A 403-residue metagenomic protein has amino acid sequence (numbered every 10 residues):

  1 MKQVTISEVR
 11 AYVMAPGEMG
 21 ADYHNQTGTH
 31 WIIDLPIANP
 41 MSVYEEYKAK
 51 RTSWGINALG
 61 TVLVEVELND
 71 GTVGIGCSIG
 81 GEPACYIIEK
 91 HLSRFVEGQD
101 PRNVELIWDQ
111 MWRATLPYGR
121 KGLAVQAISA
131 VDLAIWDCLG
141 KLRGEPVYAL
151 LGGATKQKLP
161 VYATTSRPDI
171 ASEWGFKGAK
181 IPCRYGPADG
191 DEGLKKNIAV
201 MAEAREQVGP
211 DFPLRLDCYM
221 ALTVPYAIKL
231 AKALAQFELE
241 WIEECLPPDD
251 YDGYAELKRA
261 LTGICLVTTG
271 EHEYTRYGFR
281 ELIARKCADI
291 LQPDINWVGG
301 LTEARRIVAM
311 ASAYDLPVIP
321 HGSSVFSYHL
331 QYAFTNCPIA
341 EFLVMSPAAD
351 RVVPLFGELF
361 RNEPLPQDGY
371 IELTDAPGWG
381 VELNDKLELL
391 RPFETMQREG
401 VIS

Functional and structural regions predicted by a protein language model:
K2-A21, N25-A49, S323-S403: Flexible C-terminal active-site loop/helix
I6, G71, L92, V131 (+8 more regions): Conserved, mostly hydrophobic/aromatic
N39-N69: Active-site-flanking structural segment that lines cofactor/substrate pockets
Y44, K232, E238, D249-Y370 (+1 more regions): Shared catalytic-loop signature of beta/alpha-barrel
K50-T52, E67-L142: Metal- or metallocofactor-binding catalytic centers and their adjacent structured scaffolds across diverse enzyme
G76, V161-T164, K177-I181, L214-C218 (+5 more regions): Hydrophobic faces of well-ordered beta-strands that scaffold small-molecule active sites in alpha/beta enzyme cores
L123-Q126, D132-P168: Glycine-rich, aromatic-flanked loop segments that form ligand/cofactor-binding clefts across common enzyme folds
G152-L257: Metal-dependent enolase-superfamily TIM-barrel catalytic cores that perform enediolate-based chemistry
